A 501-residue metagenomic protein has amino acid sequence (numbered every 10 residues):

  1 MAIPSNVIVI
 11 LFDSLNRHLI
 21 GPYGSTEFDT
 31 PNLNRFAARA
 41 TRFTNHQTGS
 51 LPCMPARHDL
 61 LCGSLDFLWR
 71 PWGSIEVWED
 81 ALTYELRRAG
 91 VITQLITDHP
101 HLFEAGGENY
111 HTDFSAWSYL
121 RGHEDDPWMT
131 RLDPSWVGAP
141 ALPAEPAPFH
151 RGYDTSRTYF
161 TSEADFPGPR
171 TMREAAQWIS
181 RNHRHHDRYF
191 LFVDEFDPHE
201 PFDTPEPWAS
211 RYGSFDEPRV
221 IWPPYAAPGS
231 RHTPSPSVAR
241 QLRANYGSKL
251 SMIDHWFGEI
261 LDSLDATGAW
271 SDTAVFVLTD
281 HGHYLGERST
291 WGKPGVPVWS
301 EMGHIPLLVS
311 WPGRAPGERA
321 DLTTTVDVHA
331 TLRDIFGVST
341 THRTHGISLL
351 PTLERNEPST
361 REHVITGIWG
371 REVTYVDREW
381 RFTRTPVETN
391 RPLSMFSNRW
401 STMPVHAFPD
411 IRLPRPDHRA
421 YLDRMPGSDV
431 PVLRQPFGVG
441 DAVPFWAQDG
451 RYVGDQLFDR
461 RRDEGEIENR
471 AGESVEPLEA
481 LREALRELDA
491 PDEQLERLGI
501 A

Functional and structural regions predicted by a protein language model:
M1-T44, S50, R87, V453 (+1 more regions): Active-site-proximal N-terminal segment of extracellular/periplasmic enzymes that hydrolyze or transfer
A2-V9, Y110-S118, H150-Y153, T161-P218 (+1 more regions): Active-site regions of oxyanion-processing enzymes, predominantly non-cytosolic
Y23-G24, A40-L61, G73-E76, L95-G106 (+5 more regions): Short, solvent-exposed turn/loop segments enriched in Gly/Ser/Thr/Pro and often Arg
F28, P201-F215, S263-G317, T324: Histidine-centered active-site microenvironments of extracellular/periplasmic hydrolases and transferases
H58-T161: Catalytic-site neighborhoods of secreted/periplasmic enzymes that process anionic sulfate/phosphate groups
L60-L61, H232-S237, G258-D262, A266 (+3 more regions): Substrate-binding rim/cap in mid-to-C-terminal beta-strand-loop elements of soluble/periplasmic
F166-H183, R219, P224-V275, I335: A long, amphipathic alpha-helix that forms part of the scaffold/cap immediately adjacent to metal-dependent active
S300, W369-A471, P477: C-terminal, low-complexity/hydrophilic appendages and adjacent surface loops of extracellular/periplasmic anionic
